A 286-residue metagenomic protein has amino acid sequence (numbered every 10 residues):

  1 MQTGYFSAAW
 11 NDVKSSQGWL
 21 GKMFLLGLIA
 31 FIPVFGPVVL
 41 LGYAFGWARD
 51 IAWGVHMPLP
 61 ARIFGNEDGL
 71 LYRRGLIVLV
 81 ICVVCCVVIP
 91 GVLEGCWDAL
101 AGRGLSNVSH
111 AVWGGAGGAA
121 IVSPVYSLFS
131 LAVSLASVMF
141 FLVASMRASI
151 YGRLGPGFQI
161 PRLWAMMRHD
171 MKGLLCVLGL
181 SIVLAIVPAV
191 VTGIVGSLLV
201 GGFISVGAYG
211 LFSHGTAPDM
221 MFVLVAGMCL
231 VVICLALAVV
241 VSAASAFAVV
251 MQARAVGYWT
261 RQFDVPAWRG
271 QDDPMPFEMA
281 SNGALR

Functional and structural regions predicted by a protein language model:
M1-T3, P37-V55, F141-R153: Alpha-helical transmembrane segments and their immediate interhelical/interface regions in integral membrane proteins
Q2-A30, F64-V88, M139-V191, M251-R254 (+2 more regions): Interfacial aromatic "cap" segments that immediately flank transmembrane helices in multipass membrane proteins
G4, Y43-W47, S181-R286: Juxtamembrane transition segments at transmembrane-helix termini in multipass membrane proteins
L20-G21, L25, A111-L128, S213-L237: Membrane-interface segments at the starts/ends of alpha-helical transmembrane spans
K22, L26-G27, F31-H56, L70 (+4 more regions): Short, small/hydrophobic-residue-rich motifs at membrane-helix boundaries and re-entrant hairpins of integral membrane
F45, R49, W53, I89 (+10 more regions): Membrane-water interface at transmembrane helix exits
M57-R62: A cross-kingdom feature marking solvent-exposed beta-strand/loop segments within repeated, beta-rich binding/scaffold
C85-D98, L131-R147, L235-T260: Transmembrane alpha-helical segments in integral membrane proteins
